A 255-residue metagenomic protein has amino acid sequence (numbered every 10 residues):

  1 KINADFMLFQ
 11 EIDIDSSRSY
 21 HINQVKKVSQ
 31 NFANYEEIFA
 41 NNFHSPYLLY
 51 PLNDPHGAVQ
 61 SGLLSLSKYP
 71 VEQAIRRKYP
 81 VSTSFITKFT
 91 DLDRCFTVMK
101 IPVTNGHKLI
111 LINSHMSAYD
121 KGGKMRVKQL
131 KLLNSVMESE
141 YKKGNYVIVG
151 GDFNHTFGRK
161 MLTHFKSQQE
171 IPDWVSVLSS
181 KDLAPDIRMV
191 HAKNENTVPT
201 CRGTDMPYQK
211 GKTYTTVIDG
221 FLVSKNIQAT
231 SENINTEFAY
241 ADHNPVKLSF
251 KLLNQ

Functional and structural regions predicted by a protein language model:
K1-H21, L66, M99-I101, K108-S114 (+3 more regions): Active-site beta-strand/loop signature of hydrolases that rely on acidic residues for catalysis
I12-K108: Structured beta-strand-rich core segments of catalytic domains in phosphoester-bond hydrolases
R18-Y20, E36-S65, G123, H155-S231 (+1 more regions): Active site of divalent-metal-dependent phosphoester/diester hydrolases
N23, K27, S61, M125-K128 (+2 more regions): Extracytoplasmic/secreted proteins, especially bacterial periplasmic and envelope-associated proteins
K78, N113-M116: Short, structured patches in soluble enzyme cores that scaffold and shape functional sites
A118-D120: A generic structural motif
M125, S231-Q255: C-terminal/domain-terminus segments
